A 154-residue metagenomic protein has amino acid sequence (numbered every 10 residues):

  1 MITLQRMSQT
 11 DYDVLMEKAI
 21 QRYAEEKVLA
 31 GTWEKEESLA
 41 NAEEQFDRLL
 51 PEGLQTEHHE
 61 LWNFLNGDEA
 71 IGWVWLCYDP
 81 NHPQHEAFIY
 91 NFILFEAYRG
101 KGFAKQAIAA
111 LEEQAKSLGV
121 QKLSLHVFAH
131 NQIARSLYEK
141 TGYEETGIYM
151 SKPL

Functional and structural regions predicted by a protein language model:
M1-T3: Extreme N-terminal starter segment of soluble prokaryotic enzymes
R6-E96, I108, Q114, E145-L154: Acetyl-CoA-dependent GNAT
W73, K122-S124: One-face residue pattern on beta-strands with alternating periodicity enriched for small/polar residues
N91-L94, G100-S117, S136-K140: Conserved acetyl-CoA-binding loop-helix of GNAT-fold acetyltransferases
F95, R99, L125-A134, S151-L154: Conserved beta-strand-loop-alpha-helix junction that forms the acyl-donor binding cleft
Q121, E144: Short acidic/polar active-site loop segments enriched in Thr and Asp
